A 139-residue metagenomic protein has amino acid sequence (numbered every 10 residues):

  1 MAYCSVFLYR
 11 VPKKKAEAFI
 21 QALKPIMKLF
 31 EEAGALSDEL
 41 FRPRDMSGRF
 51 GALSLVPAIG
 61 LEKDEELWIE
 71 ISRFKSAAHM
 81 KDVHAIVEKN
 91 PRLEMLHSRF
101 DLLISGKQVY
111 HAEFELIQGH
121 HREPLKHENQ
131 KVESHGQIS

Functional and structural regions predicted by a protein language model:
M1-P25: Long, hydrophobic N-terminal alpha-helical segment
C4-R10, G48-V87: Short, well-ordered beta-strand segments in beta-rich or mixed alpha/beta enzyme and ligand-binding folds
K13, S76, E115-Q118: Non-catalytic surface loops within mature trypsin-like serine protease
I20-I26, V83-P91: Short amphipathic alpha-helices in soluble, non-transmembrane regions that often serve as interface/regulatory elements
Q21-A33, D38-E39: Core segments of cupin and vicinal oxygen chelate
A35-K63, E88-S139: Glycine-rich beta-strand-turn "strand-cap" elements at beta-sheet edges
